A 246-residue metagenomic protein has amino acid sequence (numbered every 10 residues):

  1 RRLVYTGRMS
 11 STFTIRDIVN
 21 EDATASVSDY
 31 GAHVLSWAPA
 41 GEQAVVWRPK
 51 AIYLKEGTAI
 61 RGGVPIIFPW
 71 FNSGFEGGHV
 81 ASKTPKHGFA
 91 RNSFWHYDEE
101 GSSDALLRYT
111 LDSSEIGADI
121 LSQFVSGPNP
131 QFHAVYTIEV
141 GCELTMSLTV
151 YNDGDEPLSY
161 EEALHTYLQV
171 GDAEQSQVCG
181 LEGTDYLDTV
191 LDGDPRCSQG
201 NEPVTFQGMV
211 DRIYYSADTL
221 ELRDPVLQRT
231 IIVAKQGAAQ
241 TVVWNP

Functional and structural regions predicted by a protein language model:
R1-R8, D188: N-terminal amphipathic/basic-hydrophobic helices that include classical n-h-c signal peptides and signal-anchor
G7-G63, D218-A239: Beta-strand-rich N-terminal accessory domains
S36-A38, E156-E162: Short, hydrophobic/aromatic beta-strand segments
T58-R91, C179-D192, N201-E202, A217-L220 (+1 more regions): Beta-strand/loop-rich accessory regions of lumenal/periplasmic or secreted enzymes, predominantly carbohydrate-active
T84-V140: Extended, loop-rich substrate-binding clefts of extracytoplasmic carbohydrate-active enzymes
L148-G154: Asparagine-centered strand-capping/turn motif at beta-strand->loop junctions
P157-S159, Y167-N245: Active-site/ligand-binding surface loops and adjacent short beta/alpha elements that line catalytic pockets across
